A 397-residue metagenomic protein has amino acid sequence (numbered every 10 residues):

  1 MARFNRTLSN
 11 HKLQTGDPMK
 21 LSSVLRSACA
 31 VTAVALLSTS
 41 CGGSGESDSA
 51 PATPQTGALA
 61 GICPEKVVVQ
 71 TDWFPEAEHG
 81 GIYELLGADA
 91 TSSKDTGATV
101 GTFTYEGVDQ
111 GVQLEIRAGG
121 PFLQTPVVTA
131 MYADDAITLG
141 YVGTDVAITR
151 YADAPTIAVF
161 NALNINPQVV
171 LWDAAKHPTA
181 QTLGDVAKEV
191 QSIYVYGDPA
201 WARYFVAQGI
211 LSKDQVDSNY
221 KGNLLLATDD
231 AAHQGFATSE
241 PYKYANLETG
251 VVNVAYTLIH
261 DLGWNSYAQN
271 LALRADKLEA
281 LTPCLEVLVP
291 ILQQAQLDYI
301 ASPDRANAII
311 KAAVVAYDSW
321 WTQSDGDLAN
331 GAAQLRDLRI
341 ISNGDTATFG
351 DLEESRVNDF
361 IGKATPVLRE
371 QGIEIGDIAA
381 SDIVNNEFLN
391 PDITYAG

Functional and structural regions predicted by a protein language model:
R3-P18: Short, Lys/Arg-enriched N-terminal segments with co-localized hydrophobic residues within the first ~10-30 amino acids
D17-C29: Bacterial N-terminal signal peptides that target proteins for export
C41-A52: Bacterial lipoprotein signal-peptidase II cleavage site
P51-S218, A231: Short, glycine-/small- and polar/acidic-enriched structural segments that line small-molecule recognition paths
D145-V146, S218-N223, T228-W320: Pocket-lining segment of extracytoplasmic ligand-binding domains
L281-E370: Secondary-structure end/capping motifs
E354-G397: Conserved C-terminal helix/tail region of periplasmic/extracytoplasmic solute-binding proteins
